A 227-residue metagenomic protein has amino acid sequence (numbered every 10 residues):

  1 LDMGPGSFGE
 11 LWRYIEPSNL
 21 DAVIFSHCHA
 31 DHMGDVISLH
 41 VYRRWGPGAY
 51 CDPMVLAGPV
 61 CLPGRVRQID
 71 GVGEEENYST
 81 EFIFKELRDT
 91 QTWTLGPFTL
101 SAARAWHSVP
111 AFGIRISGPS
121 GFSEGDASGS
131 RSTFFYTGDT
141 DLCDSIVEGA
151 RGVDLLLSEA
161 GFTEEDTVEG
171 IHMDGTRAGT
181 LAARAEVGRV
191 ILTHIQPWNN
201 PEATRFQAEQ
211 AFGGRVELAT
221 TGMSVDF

Functional and structural regions predicted by a protein language model:
L1-Y136, D141, I146-E148, R205-F227: Binuclear metal-dependent hydrolase catalytic cores
L142-V225: Cap/insert and terminal regions of metallo-dependent hydrolase folds
